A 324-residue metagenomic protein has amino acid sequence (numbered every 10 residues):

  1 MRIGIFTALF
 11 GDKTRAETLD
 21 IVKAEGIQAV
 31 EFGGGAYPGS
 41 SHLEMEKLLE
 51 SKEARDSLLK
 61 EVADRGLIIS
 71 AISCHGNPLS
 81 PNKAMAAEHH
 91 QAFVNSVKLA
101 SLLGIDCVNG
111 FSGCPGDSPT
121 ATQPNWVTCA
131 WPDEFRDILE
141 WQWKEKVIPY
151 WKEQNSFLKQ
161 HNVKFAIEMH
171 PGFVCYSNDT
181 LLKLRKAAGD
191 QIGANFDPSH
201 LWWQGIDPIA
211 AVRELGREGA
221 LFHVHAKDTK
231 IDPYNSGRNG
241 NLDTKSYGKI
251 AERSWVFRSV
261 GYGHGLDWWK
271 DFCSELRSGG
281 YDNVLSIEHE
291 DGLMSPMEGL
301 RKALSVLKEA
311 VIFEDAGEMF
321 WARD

Functional and structural regions predicted by a protein language model:
R2, A29-V30, I72, D133-Y262 (+1 more regions): Acidic/histidine-rich catalytic cores of soluble enzymes
I5, V22, V30, V62 (+8 more regions): Conserved, mostly hydrophobic/aromatic
F6-F10, G33-Y37, C74-N77, G113-P115 (+4 more regions): Active-site beta-loop-alpha junctions enriched in small/polar residues
A16-E17, R55-D64, P78-G193, K270 (+1 more regions): Active-site acidic/histidine proton-transfer and metal-coordination neighborhood in alpha/beta enzyme cores
T18-P38, G104: Catalytic domains of carbohydrate-active enzymes, especially glycoside hydrolases
Q28, I68, D106, F222 (+1 more regions): Short acidic/polar active-site loop segments enriched in Thr and Asp
G33-S57, S112-P119: Glycine-rich, proline-tolerant flexible connector loops at the mouths of alpha/beta enzymes
P296-A316: C-terminal helical cap(s) of enzyme catalytic domains, especially alpha/beta-barrels
